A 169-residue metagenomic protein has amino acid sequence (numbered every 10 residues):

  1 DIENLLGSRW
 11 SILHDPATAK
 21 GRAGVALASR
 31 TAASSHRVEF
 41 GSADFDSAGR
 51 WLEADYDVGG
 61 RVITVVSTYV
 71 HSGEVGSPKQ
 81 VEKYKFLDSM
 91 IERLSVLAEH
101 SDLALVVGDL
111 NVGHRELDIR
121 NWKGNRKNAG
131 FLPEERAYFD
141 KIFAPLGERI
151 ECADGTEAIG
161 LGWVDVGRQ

Functional and structural regions predicted by a protein language model:
I2-V75: Structured beta-strand-rich core segments of catalytic domains in phosphoester-bond hydrolases
S8-S11, F86-Q169: Metal-dependent phosphoesterases centered on the DNase I-like endonuclease/exonuclease/phosphatase
G41-D44, V70-D88, K123-A129: Surface-exposed cleft-lining segments at the edges of enzyme active sites
